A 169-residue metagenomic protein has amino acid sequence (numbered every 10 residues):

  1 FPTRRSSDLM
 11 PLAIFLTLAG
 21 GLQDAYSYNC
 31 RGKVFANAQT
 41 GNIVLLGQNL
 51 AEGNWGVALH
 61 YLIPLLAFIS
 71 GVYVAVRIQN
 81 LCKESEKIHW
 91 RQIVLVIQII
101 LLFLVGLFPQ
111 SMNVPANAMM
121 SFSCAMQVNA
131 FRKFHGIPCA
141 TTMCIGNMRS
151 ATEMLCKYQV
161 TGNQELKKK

Functional and structural regions predicted by a protein language model:
F1-S6: Short, small-residue-biased leader/transition segments that mark boundaries at the very start of proteins
D8-N37, G41: Pair of pore-lining "gating" transmembrane helices in MFS-fold secondary transporters
G41-G47, G53, M120-K169: Substrate-agnostic recognition of the 12-TM MFS/MFS-like secondary transporter fold
Q48-L65: Interfacial helix-start motif at the membrane-water boundary
L65, I69-Y73: Hydrophobic/small/kink-forming positions within alpha-helical transmembrane segments of polytopic membrane proteins
V72-K87: Helix-to-loop junctions at the C-terminal end of transmembrane segments in multipass secondary transporters
K87-V96, A116-M119, A140-M143: Cytoplasmic-side transmembrane-helix entry/capping segments in multi-pass membrane proteins
I99-N113: C-terminal ends and interior cores of transmembrane alpha-helices in multi-pass membrane transporters/permeases
